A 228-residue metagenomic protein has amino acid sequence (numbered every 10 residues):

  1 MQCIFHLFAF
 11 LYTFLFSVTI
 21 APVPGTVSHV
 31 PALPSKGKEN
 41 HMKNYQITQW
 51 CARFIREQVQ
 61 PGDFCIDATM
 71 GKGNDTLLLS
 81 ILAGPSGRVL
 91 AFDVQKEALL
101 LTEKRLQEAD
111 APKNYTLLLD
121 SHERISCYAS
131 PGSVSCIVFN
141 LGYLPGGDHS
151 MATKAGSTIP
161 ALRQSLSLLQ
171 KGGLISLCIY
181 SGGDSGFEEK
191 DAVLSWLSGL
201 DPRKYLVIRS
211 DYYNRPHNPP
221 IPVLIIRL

Functional and structural regions predicted by a protein language model:
H41-D63: S-adenosyl-L-methionine
G62-G71: Conserved class I S-adenosyl-L-methionine
K72-G84: Conserved SAM-binding loop of SAM-dependent methyltransferases across substrates and taxa, primarily the Class I
R88-D93: Conserved SAM-binding motif I beta-strand of class I
L100-P131: S-adenosyl-L-methionine
V138-A161: Mobile active-site "lid"/loop adjacent to the S-adenosyl-L-methionine
G172-I179: Conserved beta-strand signature within the Rossmann-like core of class I S-adenosyl-L-methionine
E189-L228: Class I S-adenosyl-L-methionine
